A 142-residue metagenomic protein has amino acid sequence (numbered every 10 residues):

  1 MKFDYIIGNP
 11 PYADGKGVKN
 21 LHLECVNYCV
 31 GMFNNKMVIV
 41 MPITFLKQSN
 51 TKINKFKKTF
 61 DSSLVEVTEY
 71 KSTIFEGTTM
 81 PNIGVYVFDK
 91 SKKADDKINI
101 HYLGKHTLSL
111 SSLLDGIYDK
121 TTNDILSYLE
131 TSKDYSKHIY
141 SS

Functional and structural regions predicted by a protein language model:
K2-F3, N34: Local beta-strand N-terminus motif with an aromatic residue
I6-I7: Hydrophobic beta-strand segment of the Class I
P10-Y12: Non-catalytic DNA-recognition/assembly elements of restriction-modification systems
D14-I74, T78-F88: Conserved Class I SAM-dependent methyltransferase catalytic core
S72-S142: C-terminal substrate-recognition regions of SAM-dependent nucleic acid methyltransferases
